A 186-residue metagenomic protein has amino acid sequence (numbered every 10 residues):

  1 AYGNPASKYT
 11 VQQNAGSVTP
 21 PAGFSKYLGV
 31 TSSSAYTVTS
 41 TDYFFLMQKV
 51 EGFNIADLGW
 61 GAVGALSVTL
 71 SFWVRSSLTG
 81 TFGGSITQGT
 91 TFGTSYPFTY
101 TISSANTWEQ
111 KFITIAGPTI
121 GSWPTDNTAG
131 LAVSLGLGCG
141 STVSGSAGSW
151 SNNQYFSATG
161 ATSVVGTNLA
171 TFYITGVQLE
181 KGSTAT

Functional and structural regions predicted by a protein language model:
A1-T186: Extracellular and organelle-lumenal recognition/adhesion modules and their flexible linkers in secreted
